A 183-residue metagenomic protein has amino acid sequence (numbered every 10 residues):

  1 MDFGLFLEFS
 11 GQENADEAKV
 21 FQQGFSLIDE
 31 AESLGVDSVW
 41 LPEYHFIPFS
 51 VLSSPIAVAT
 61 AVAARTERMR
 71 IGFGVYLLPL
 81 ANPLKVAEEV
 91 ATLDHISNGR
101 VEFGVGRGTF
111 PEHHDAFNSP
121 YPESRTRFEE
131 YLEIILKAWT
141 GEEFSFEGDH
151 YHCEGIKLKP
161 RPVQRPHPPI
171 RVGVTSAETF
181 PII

Functional and structural regions predicted by a protein language model:
M1-I71, P166-P168: N-terminal beta1-alpha1-beta2 module of alpha/beta enzyme domains
F6-S10, Y44-F46, Y76-L78, G106-F110 (+1 more regions): Active-site beta-loop-alpha junctions enriched in small/polar residues
N14, P48, Y76, H114 (+2 more regions): Short, flexible active-site loop motifs that bind/organize anionic cofactors or intermediates
D16-Q23, S50-S54, A81, K85 (+1 more regions): Alpha-helix N-cap and loop-to-helix initiation/capping positions
L27-D29, V39-L41, L80-L84, H113-H114: Conserved N-terminal glycine/acidic-rich loop preference
E32-S33, A59-R68, V90-V101, I183: Acidic (Asp/Glu)-rich catalytic clusters
N82-I182: Internal, glycine-rich beta/alpha segment that forms the wall or movable "lid" of small-molecule/cofactor binding
